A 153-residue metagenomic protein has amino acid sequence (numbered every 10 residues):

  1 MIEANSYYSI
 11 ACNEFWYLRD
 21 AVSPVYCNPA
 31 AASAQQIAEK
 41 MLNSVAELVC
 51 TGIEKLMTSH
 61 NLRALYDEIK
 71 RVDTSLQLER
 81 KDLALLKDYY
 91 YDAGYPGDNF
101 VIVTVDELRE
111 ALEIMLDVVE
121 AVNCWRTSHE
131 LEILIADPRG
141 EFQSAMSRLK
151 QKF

Functional and structural regions predicted by a protein language model:
M1-F153: Terminal alpha-helical segments
